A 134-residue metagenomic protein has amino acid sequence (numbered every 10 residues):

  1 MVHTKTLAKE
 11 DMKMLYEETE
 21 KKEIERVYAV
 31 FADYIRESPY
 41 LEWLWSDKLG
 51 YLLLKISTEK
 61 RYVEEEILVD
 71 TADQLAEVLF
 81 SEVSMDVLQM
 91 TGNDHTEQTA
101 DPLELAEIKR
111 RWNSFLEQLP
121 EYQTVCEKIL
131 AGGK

Functional and structural regions predicted by a protein language model:
V2-Y40: Negatively charged, low-complexity tracts enriched in Asp/Glu with abundant Ser/Thr
H3-K5, E18, S57, D70 (+3 more regions): Intrinsically disordered/low-complexity terminal segments and short unstructured peptides
T6-A8, K21, T58-K60, D73 (+2 more regions): Serine/threonine-rich, low-complexity intrinsically disordered segments
E25-V69: Amphipathic, interaction-prone secondary-structure segments
E65-V83: A short, surface-exposed beta-strand/turn
E77-K134: Mixed-charge, Lys/Arg-enriched low-complexity segments
